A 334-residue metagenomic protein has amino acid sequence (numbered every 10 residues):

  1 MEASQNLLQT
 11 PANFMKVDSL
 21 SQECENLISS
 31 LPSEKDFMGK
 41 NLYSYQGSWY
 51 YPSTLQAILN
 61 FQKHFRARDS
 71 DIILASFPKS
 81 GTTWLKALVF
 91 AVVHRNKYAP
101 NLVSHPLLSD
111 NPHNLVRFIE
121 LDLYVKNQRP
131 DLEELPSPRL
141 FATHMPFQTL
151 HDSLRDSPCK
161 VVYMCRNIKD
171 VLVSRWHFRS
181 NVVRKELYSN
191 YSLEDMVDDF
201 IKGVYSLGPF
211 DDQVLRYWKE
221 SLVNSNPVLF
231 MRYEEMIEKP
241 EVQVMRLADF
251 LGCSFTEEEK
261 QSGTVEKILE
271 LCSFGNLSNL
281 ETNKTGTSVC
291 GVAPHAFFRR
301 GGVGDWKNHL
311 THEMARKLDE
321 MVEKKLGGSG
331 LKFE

Functional and structural regions predicted by a protein language model:
M1-M231, F250-L251, T282-E334: PAPS-dependent sulfotransferase catalytic domain
T83-R95, M231-E257, I268, N276: PAPS/PAP-binding and catalytic site of the sulfotransferase fold
P100-N101, T256-K260: Acidic/polar loop patches that form or flank catalytic/metal-binding clefts of enzymes that bind anionic ligands
L123, M145, M245, F255 (+1 more regions): Hydrophobic transmembrane signal anchors and adjacent membrane-proximal interface regions, especially in viral
G263-L280, A315, L326: C-terminal anion-handling pockets and recognition modules
